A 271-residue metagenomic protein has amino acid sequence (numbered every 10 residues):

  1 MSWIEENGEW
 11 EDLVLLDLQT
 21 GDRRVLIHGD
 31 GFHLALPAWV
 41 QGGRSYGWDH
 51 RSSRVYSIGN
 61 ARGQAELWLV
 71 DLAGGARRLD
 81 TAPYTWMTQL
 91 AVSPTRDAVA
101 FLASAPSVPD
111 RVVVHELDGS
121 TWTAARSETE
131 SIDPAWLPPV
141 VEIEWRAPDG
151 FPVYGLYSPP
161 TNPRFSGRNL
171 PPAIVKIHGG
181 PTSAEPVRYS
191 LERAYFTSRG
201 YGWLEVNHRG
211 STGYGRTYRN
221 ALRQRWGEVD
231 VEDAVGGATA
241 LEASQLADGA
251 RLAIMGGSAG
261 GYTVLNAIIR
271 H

Functional and structural regions predicted by a protein language model:
W3-L15, H28-V40, I58-W68, P83-T85 (+3 more regions): A flexible loop/linker signature enriched in serine peptidases of the S9 family
I4, I27-H28, Q41-R44, I58 (+3 more regions): Non-catalytic accessory segments flanking enzyme active sites
L18-G21, D71-G75, E116-G119: Short loop/turn segments that connect beta-strands within beta-propeller blades
F32, S127-A250, G257-S258, N266: Cap/lid segment of the alpha/beta-hydrolase catalytic domain
Y46, L67, A253-M255, G260: C-terminal low-complexity, glycine/proline- and small-hydrophobic-enriched intrinsically disordered tails that act as
D49-R51: Loop/turn segments within WD40 beta-propeller blades
G261-H271: Short glycine-enriched nucleophile-adjacent loop and the immediately C-terminal alpha-helix near the catalytic center
